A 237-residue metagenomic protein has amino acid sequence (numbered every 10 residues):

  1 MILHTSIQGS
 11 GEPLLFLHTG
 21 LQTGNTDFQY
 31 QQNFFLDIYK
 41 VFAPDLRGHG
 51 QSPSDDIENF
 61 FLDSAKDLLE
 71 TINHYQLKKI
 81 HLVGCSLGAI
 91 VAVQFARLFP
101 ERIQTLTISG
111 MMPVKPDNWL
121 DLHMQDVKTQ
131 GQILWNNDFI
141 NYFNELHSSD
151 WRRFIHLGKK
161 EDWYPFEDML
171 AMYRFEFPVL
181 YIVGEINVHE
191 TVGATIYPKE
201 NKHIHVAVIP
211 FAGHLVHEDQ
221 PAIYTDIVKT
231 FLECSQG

Functional and structural regions predicted by a protein language model:
M1-L17, I38-Y39, K78, E145 (+1 more regions): Alpha/beta-hydrolase fold catalytic core
S6-S54: Conserved HGGG/HGGXW glycine-rich cap/lid loop of the alpha/beta-hydrolase fold
D63-I80: Conserved acidic catalytic loop of the alpha/beta-hydrolase fold
I90-L98, R102-W135: Flexible "cap/lid" loop of the alpha/beta hydrolase fold
I155-A171: Active-site nucleophile elbow and catalytic-triad environment of alpha/beta-hydrolase enzymes
F175, Y181-V183: Short beta-strand/loop motif that positions the catalytic acidic residue of the alpha/beta-hydrolase fold
V188-G193: Conserved alpha/beta-hydrolase "acid-adjacent" motif
A212-T225: Catalytic histidine-centered segment of alpha/beta-hydrolase-like enzymes
